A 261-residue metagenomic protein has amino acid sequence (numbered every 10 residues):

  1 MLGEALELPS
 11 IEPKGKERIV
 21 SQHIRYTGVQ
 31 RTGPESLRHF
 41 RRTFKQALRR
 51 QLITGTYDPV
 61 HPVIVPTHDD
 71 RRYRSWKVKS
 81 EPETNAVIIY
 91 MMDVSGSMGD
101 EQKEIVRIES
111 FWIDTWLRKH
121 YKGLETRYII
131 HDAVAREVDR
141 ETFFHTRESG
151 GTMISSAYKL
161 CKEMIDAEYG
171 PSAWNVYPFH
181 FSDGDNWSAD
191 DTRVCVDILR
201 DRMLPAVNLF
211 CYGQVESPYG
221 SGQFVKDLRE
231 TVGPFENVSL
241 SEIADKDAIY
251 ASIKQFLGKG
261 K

Functional and structural regions predicted by a protein language model:
M1-T84: Acidic/polar low-complexity segments with low predicted structural confidence
R38, T43, T67-H68, S75-I89 (+1 more regions): Acidic, glycine-rich A-domain
